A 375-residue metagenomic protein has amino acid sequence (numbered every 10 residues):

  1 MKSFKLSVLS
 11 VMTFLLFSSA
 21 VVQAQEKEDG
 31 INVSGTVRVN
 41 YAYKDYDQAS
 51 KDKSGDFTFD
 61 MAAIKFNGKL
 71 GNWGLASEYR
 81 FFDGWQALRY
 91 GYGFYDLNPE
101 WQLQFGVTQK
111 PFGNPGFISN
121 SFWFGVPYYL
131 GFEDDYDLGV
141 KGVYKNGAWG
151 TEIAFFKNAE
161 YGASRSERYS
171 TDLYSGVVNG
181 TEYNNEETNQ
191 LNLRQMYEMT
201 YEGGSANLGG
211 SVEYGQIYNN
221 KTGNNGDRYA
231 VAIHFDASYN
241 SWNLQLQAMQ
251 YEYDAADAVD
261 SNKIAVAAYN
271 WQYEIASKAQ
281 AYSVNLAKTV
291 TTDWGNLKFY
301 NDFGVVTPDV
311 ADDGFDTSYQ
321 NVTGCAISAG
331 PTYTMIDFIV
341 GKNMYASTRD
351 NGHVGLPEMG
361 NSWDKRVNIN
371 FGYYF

Functional and structural regions predicted by a protein language model:
M1-L9: Bacterial N-terminal signal peptides that target proteins for export
V8-S10, V22-T36, G330-T332, G360-N361: Outer-membrane beta-barrel biogenesis signature
E26-Y46, K53-A163, E198-T200, Y319 (+2 more regions): Outer membrane beta-barrel
D29, G55-A62, W85-R89, D134-L138 (+7 more regions): Residues that define the transmembrane beta-barrel architecture of outer-membrane proteins
Y46-A49, S121-V126, L173-G180, I217-N219 (+2 more regions): Extracytoplasmic loops and strand-loop junctions of Gram-negative outer membrane beta-barrel proteins
F59, I64-G68, G91-Y95, V140-Y144 (+5 more regions): Residues on the lipid-exposed face of transmembrane beta-strands in outer-membrane beta-barrel proteins
L130-I217: Aromatic- and glycine-enriched pocket-lining scaffold segments that form the walls of small-molecule binding clefts
E202-F375: Outer-membrane beta-barrel pore domains
